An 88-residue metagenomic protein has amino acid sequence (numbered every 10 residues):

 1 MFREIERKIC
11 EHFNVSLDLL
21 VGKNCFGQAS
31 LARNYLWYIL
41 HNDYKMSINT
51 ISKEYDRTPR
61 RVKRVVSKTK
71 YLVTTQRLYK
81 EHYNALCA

Functional and structural regions predicted by a protein language model:
E6, S47-I48: Helix-turn-helix DNA-binding elements, focusing on the entry/boundary residues of the two helices that contact DNA
E11-R33: Short, Lys/Arg-enriched anionic-surface-contact patches
S30-M46: Short, amphipathic alpha-helical "recognition" segments used to contact nucleic acids or chromatin
H41, V66, V73: DNA major-groove recognition helix of helix-turn-helix
N49-E54, T58: Short alpha-helical "recognition helix" segments of helix-turn-helix
L72-A88: Short Lys/Arg-enriched helix C-cap and helix-to-coil transition segments that create basic nucleic-acid-contact patches
